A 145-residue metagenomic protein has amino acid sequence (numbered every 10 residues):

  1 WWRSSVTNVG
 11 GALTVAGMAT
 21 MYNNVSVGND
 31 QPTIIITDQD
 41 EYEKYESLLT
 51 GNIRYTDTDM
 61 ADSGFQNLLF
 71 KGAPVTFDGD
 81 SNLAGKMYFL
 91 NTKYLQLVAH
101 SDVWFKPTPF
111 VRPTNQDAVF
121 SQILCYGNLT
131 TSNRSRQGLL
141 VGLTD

Functional and structural regions predicted by a protein language model:
W1-D145: Core alpha/beta structural scaffold of self-assembling particle/tube/pore-forming proteins
